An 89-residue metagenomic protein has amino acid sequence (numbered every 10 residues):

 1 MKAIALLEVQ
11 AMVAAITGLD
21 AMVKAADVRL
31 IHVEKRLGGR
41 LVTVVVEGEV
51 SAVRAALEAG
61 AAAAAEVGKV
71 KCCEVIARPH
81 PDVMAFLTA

Functional and structural regions predicted by a protein language model:
M1-R40, V45-A89: Long, contiguous binding/interaction regions
